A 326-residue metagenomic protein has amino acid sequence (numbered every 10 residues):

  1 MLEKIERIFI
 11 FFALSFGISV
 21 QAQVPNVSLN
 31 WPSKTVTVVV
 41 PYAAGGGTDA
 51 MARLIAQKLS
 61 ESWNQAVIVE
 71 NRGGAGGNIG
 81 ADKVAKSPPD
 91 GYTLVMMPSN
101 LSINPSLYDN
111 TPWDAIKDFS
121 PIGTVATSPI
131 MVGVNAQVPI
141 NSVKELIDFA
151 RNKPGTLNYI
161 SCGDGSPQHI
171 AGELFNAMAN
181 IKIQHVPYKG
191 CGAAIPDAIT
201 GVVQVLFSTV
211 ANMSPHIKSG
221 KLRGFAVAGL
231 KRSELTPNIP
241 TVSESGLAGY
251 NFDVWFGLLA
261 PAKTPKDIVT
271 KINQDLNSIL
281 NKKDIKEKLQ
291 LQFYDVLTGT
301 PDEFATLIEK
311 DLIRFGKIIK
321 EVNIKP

Functional and structural regions predicted by a protein language model:
M1-S33, K144, P326: Short, low-complexity disordered leader/linker segments with a strong preference for bacterial N-terminal type II
Q23-K117, T156-N158, N180-F207, T298 (+1 more regions): N-terminal (or domain-start) structured segment
P25-S28, D118-I122, S243-G249: Short beta-strand/turn micro-motifs at beta-sheet edges
S33-T35, M178, K266-P326: An extracytoplasmic/periplasmic, membrane-proximal ligand-sensing/linker region
K86-G91, S106-A193, V242, W255-K288: Hinge/capping helix and adjacent helix->loop/strand transition within the periplasmic-binding protein
M96-L101, S161, C191, S208-M213 (+3 more regions): Beta->alpha turn/N-cap motifs
L101-N110, H169, L174-M178, V205-I239: A ligand-binding cleft/hinge motif common to bilobed small-molecule-binding domains
M213-N281, K310-I313: C-terminal lobe and pocket-closing loops of periplasmic/extracytoplasmic Venus-flytrap solute-binding proteins
